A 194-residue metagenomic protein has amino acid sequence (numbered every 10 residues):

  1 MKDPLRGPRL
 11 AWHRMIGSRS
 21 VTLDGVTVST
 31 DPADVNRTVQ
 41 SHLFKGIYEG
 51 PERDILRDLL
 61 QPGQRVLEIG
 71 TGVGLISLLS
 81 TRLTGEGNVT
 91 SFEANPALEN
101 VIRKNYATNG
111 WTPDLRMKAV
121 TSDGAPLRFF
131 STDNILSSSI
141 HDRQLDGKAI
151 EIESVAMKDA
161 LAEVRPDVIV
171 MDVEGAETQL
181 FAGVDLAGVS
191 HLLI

Functional and structural regions predicted by a protein language model:
M1-N95, N100-N105, W111, D146: S-adenosyl-L-methionine
A11-H13, A149-V155, E174-G175: Short gly/ser/thr-rich secondary-structure transition/capping motifs
D24-R53, W111-T112, R116, T121-D159 (+1 more regions): Glycine-rich adenosyl-binding loop in Rossmann-like folds that engage adenosine-containing cofactors
L67, T90, R116, E153 (+1 more regions): Conserved Rossmann-like nucleotide-binding pocket used by diverse enzymes that bind dinucleotide cofactors
T71, P96, S122, V173-E177: Short, glycine/acidic-enriched loop or turn micro-motifs at the edges of active sites
G74, E99, A125, T178-L180: Conserved protein kinase catalytic core
S80, I102, F129, L180-V184: Hydrophobic packing residues within well-ordered alpha-helices of enzyme cores
T90, D159-I194: Conserved acidic-Pro-Pro-aromatic motif
